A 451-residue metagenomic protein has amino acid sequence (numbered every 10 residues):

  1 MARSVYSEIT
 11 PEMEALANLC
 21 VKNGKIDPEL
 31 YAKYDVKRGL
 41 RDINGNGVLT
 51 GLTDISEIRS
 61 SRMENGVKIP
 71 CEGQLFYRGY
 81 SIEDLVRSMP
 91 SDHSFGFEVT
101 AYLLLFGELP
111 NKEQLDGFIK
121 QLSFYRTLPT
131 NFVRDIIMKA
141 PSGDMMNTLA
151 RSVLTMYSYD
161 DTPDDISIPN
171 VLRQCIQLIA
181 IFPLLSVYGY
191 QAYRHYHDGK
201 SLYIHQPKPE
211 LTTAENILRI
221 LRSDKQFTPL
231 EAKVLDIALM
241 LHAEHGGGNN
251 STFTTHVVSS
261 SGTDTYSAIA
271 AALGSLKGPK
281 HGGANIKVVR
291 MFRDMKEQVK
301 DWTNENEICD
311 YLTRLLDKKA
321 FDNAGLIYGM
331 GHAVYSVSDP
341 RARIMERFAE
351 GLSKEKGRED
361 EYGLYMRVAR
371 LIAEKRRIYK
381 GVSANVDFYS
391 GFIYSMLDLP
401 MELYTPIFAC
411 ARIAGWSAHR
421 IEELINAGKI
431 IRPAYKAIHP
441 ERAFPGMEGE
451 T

Functional and structural regions predicted by a protein language model:
A2-T451: Non-transmembrane, aqueous-exposed alpha-helical and coiled segments at domain scale
